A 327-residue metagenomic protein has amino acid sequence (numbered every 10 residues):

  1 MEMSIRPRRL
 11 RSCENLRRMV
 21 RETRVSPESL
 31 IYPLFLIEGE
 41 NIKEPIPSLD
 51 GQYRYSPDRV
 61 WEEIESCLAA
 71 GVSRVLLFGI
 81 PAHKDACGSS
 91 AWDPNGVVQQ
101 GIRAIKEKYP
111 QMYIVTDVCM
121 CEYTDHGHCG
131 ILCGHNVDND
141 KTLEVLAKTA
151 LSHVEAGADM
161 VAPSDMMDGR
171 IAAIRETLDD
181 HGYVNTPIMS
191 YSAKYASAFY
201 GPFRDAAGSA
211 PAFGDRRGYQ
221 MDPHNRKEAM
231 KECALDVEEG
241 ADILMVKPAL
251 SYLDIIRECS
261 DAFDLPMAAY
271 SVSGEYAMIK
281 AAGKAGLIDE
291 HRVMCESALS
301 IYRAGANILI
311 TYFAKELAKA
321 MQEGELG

Functional and structural regions predicted by a protein language model:
M1-R21: N-terminal amphipathic/basic leader segments beginning at the initiator methionine
C13, S26-I31, I37-G327: Alpha/beta enzyme core
